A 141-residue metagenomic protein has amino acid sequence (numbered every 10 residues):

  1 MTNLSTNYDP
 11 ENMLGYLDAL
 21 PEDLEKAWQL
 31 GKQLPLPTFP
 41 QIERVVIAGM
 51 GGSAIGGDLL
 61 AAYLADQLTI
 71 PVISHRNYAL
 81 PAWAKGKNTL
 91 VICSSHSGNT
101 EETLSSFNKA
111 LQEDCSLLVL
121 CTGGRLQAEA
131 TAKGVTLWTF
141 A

Functional and structural regions predicted by a protein language model:
M1-L30: Cofactor-/ligand-binding subdomain signature composed of acidic, glycine-rich, tryptophan-containing flexible loops
D9, P35, K85-G86: Poly-acidic low-complexity segments
L20-D23, A27, G31, Q67 (+2 more regions): Change "in soluble alpha/beta enzymes" to "in soluble alpha/beta proteins
L30-T38: A short, basic/flexible loop-to-alpha-helix module at the beginning of a structural domain
F39-A141: Glycine-rich phosphate-binding loops that contact phosphosugars or nucleotide phosphates
